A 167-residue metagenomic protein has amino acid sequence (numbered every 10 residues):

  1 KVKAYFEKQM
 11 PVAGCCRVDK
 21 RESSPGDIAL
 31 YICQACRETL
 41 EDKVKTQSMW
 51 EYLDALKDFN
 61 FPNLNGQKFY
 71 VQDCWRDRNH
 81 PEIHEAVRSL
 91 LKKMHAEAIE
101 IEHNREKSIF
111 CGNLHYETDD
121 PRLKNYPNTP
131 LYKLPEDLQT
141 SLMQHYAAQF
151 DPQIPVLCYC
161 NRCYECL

Functional and structural regions predicted by a protein language model:
K1-L167: Iron-sulfur cluster-binding electron-transfer modules in prokaryotic oxidoreductases
